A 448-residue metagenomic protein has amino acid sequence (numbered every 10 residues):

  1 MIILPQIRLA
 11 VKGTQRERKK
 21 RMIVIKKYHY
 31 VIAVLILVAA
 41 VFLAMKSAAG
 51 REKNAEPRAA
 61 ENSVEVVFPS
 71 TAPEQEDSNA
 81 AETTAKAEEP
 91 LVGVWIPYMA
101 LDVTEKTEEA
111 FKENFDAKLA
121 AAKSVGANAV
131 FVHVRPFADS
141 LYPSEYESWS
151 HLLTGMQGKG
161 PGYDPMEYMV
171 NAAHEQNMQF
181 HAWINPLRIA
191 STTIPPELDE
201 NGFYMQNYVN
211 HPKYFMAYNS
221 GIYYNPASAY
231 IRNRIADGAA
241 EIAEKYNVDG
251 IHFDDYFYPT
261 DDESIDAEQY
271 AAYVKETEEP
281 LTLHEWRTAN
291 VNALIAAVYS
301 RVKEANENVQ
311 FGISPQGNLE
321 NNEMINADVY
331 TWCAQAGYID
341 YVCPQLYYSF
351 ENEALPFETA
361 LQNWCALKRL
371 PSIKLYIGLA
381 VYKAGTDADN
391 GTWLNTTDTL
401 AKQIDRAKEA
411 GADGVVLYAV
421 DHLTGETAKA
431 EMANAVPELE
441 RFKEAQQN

Functional and structural regions predicted by a protein language model:
G50-E88: N-terminal, intrinsically disordered, polar/charged segments of Gram-positive cell-envelope systems that serve as
A87-K112, H181-A182, L187-E241, K245: Active-site-adjacent "subsite" loops/lids of carbohydrate-active enzymes
P97-E109, E147-G162, Y218-N233, P280-N290 (+2 more regions): The substrate-binding groove and active-site-proximal loops of carbohydrate-active enzymes, especially glycoside
E113-S140, K245-D249, G337-Y341, A410-G414: Catalytic domains of carbohydrate-active enzymes, especially glycoside hydrolases
A127-P161: Aromatic-lined carbohydrate-binding/catalytic grooves of carbohydrate-active enzymes
Y142-T154, R188-A217, D255-E278, T392: Aromatic- and acidic-residue-enriched segments that line the glycan-binding/catalytic groove of carbohydrate-active
V209-Q335, Y347-Y348: Polysaccharide-binding and catalytic clefts of secreted carbohydrate-active enzymes
A336-P356, W364, L370-N448: Substrate-binding cleft of secreted/luminal carbohydrate-active enzymes
